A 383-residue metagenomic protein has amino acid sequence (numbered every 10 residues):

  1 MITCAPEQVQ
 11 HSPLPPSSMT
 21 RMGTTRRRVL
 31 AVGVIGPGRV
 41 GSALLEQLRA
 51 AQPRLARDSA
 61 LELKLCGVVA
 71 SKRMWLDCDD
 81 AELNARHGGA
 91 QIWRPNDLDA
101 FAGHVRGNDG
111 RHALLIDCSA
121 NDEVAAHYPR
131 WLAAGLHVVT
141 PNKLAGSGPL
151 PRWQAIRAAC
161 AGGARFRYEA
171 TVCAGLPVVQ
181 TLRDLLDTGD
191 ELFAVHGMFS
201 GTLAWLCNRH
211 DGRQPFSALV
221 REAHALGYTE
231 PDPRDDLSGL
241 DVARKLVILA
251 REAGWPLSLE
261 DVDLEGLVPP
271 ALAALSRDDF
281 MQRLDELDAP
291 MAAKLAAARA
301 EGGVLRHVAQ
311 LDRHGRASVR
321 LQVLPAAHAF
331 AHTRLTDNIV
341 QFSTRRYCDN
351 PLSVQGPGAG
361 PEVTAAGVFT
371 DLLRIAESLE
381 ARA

Functional and structural regions predicted by a protein language model:
I2-P6, P15-A133: N-terminal glycine-/serine-/threonine-rich beta1-alpha1-beta2 phosphate-ribose binding loop of Rossmann-like
R21-G33, R39, Q47, K64 (+4 more regions): NAD(P)-dependent dehydrogenase/reductase Rossmann-like domain
S42-A43, D122-A126, P141, G148-L150 (+2 more regions): Short glycine/serine/threonine-rich phosphate/pyrophosphate-binding segments that cradle anionic phosphate groups
C118, V138-P141: Glycine-rich phosphate-binding loop of nucleotide-binding enzymes
D122-R130, K143-Y168: Rossmann-fold NAD(P)-binding glycine/threonine-rich loop
L132, C160-A161, H224, R299: Anion (oxyanion) recognition and catalysis
